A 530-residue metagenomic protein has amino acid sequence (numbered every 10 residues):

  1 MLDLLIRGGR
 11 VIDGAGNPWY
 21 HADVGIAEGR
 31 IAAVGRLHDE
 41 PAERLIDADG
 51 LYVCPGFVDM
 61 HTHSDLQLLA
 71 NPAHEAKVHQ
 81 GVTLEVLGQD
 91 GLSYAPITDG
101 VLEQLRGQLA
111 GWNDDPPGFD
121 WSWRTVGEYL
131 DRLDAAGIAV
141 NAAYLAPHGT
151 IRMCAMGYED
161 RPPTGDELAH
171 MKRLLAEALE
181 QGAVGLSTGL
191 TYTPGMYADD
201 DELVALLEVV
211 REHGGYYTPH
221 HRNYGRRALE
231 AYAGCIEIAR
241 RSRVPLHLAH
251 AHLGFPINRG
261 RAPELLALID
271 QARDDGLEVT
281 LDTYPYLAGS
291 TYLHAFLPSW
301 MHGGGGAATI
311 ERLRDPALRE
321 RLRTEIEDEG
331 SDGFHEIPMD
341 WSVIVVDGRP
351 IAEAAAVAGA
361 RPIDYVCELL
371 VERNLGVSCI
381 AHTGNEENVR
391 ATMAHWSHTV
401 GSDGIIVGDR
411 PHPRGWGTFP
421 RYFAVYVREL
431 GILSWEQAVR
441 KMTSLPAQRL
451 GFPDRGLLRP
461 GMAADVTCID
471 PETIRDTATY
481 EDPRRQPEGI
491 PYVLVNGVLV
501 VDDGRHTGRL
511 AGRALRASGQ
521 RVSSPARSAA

Functional and structural regions predicted by a protein language model:
M1-G56, N71, D476: Histidine-rich, glycine-flanked metal-binding segment
G9, D315, A391-S397, S402-D403 (+1 more regions): C-terminal cap of metal-dependent C-N hydrolases
G9, G29, G50, H61 (+12 more regions): Divalent metal-coordination and catalytic microenvironments
V11-D23, A352, V377-T383, N388-V389 (+3 more regions): Acidic, glycine-enriched loop/beta-strand segments at the rims of small-molecule binding/catalytic pockets
E40, L45-P116: Metal-associated gating/positioning segment near the N- to mid-region
L92-L102, M153-E159, D200, L229-A233 (+6 more regions): Short acidic, glycine/serine/threonine-rich loops at helix termini
Y129-L133, I138-G165, M171-Y192, L207 (+3 more regions): Active-site neighborhoods of metal-dependent hydrolases
E177-C235: Divalent metal-binding pocket/active-site signature
